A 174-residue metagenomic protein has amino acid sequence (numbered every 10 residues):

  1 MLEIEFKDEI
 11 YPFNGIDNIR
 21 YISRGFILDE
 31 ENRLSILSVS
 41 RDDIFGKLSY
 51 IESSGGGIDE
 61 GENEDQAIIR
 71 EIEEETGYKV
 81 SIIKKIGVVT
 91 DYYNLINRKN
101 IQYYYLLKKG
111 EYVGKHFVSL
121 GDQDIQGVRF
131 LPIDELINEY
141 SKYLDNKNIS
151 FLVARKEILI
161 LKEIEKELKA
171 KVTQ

Functional and structural regions predicted by a protein language model:
M1-F26, E30: Acidic, metal-coordinating catalytic segment for phosphate/diphosphate chemistry, firing primarily on the Nudix
R20, L48-S53, N100-Q102: Short connector loops at helix/strand junctions that flank enzyme active sites, especially segments positioning acidic
I22-R24, K79-I82: Conserved beta-strand residues within beta-sheet cores
I27-L28, I36, L107, F130: Conserved hydrophobic "DFG−1" position in protein kinase catalytic cores
N32-E74: Conserved Nudix-box catalytic region and its N-terminal flanking loop in Nudix hydrolases and closely related
S38-S40, G87-T90: Generic short beta-strand segments
G57-S81, V89-Y143: Unchanged
L120-Q174: Nudix hydrolase/Nudix homology domain
